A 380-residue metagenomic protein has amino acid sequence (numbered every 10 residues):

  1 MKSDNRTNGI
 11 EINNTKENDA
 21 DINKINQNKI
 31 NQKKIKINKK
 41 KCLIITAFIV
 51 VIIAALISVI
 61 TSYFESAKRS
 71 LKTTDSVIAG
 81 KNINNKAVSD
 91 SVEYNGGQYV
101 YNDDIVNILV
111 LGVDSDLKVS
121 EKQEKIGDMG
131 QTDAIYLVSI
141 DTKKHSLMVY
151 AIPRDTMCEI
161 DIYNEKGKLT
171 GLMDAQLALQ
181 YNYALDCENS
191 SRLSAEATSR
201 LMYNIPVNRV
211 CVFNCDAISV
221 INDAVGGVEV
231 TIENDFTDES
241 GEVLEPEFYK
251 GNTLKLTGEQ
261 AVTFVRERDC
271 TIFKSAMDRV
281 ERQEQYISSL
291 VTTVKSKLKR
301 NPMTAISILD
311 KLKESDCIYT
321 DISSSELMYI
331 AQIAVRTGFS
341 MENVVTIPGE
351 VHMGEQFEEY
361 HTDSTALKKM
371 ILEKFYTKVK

Functional and structural regions predicted by a protein language model:
M1-K33: N-terminal targeting leaders characterized by basic, low-complexity, disordered sequences that direct proteins
K2, K34, F48-I49, I57-K380: Non-catalytic, solvent-exposed segments at the cell envelope interface
N31-I44: Short, low-complexity patches enriched in S/T/P/G
L43-I52: Hydrophobic H-region at the start of alpha-helical membrane spans
